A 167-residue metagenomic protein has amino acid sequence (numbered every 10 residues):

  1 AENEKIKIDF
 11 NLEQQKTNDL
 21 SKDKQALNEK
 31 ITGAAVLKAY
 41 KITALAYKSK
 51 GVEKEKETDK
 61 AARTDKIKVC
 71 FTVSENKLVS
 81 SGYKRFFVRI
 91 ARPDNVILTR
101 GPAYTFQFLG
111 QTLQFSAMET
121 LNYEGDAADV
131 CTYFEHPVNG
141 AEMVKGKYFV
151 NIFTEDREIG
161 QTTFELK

Functional and structural regions predicted by a protein language model:
E4-K167: Membrane-proximal structural modules of membrane-associated proteins and complexes
